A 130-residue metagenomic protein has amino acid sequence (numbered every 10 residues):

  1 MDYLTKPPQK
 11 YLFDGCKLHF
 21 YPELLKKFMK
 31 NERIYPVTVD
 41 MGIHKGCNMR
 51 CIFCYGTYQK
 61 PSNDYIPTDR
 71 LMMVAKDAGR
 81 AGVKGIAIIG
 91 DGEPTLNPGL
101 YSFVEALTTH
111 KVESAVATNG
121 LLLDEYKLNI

Functional and structural regions predicted by a protein language model:
D2-N129: Conserved alpha-helical substructure of the radical SAM core
